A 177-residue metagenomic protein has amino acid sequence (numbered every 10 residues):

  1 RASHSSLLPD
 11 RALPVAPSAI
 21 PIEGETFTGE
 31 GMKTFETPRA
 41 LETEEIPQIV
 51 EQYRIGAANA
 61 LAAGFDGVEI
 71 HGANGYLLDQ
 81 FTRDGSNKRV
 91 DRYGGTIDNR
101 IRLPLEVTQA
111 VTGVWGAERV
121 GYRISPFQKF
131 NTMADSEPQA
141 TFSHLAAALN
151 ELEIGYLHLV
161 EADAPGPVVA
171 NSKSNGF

Functional and structural regions predicted by a protein language model:
R1-F177: Flavin-dependent oxidoreductase catalytic cores
